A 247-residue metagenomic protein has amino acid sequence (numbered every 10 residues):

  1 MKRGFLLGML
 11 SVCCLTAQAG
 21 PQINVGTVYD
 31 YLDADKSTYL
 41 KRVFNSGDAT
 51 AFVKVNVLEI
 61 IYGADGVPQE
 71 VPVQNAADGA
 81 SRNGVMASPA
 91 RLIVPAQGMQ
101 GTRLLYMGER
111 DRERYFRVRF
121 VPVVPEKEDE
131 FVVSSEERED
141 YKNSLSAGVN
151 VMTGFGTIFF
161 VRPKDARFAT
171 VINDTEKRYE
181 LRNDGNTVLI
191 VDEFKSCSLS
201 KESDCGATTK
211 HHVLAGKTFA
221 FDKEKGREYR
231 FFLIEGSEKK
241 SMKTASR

Functional and structural regions predicted by a protein language model:
G4-L15: Sec-dependent N-terminal signal peptides
G20-A49, D165-D174, K210: Beta-sheet-dominated interaction scaffolds and their linkers
A34-L40, Q100, E113-R117, T175-K177: Short, solvent-exposed loop/turn segments enriched in Ser/Thr/Gly
V43-A49, Y106, Y179-T187: Asparagine-centered strand-capping/turn motif at beta-strand->loop junctions
A51-G79, V121, N186-K201: Short acidic, flexible loop segments centered on an aromatic residue
L58-I60, M107-A166, Y229-R247: Terminal connector regions
V73-E109, E202-E228: Intrinsically disordered, low-complexity Pro/Gly/Ser/Thr-rich segments with frequent PxxP/GP/PP motifs and embedded
N173-R247: Intrinsically disordered, low-complexity segments enriched in serine, threonine, and glycine
